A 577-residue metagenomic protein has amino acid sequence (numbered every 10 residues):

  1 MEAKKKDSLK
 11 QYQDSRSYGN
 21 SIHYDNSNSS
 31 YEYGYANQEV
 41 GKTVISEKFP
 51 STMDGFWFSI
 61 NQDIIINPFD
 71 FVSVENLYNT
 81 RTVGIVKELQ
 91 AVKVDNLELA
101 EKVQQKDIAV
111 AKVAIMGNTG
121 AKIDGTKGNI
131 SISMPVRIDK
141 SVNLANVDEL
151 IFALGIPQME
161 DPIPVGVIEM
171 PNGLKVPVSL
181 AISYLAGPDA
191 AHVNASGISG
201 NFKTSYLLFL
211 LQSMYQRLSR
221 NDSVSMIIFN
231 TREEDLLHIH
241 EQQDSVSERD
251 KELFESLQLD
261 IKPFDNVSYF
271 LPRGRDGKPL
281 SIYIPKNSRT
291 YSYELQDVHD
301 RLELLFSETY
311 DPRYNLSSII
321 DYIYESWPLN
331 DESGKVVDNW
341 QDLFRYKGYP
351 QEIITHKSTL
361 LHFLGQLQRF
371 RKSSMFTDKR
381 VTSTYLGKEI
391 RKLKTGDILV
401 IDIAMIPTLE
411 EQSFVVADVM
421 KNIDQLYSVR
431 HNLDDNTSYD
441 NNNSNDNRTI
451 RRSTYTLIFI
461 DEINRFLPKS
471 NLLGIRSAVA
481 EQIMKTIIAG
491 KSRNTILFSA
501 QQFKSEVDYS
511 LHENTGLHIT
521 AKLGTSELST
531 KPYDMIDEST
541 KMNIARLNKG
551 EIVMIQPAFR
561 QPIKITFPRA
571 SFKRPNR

Functional and structural regions predicted by a protein language model:
E2-P157: Long, basic/Gly/Ser/Thr-rich N-terminal segments that mediate initial subcellular attachment or targeting
M159-A190, K372-I401: The Walker A/P-loop phosphate-binding site
V165-S268, Y509: Glycine-rich phosphate-binding loop of nucleotide-binding enzymes
S223-I227, N266, T395-I398, S453-L457 (+1 more regions): Loop/turn-to-beta-strand initiation segments
H240-F254, P285-K286, L473-S477, N514-G516 (+2 more regions): Short secondary-structure boundary/capping segments
Q258-V381: Helical/strand "switch-coupling" subdomains that flank nucleotide/phosphate-binding cores, especially in P-loop NTPases
P407-M542: Conserved P-loop NTPase motor cores
K549-R577: Conserved P-loop NTPase motor module
